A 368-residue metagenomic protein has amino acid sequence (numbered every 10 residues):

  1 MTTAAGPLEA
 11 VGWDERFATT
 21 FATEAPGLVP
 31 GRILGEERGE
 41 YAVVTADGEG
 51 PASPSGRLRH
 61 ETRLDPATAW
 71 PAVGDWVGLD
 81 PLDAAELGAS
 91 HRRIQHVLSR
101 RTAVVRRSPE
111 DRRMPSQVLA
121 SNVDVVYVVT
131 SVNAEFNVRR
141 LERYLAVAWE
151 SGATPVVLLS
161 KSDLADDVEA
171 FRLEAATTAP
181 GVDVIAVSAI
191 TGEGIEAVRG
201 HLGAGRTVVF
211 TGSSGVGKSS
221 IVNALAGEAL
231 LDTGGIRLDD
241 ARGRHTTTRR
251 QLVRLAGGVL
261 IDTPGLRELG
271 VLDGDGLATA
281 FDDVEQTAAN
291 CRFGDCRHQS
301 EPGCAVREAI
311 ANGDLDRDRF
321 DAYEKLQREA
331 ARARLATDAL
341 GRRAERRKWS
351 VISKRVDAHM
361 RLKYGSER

Functional and structural regions predicted by a protein language model:
M1-E24: OB/S1-fold single-stranded nucleic-acid-binding modules and their adjacent gly/ser/pro-rich low-complexity linkers
M1-G6, G27, A46, S55-R57 (+7 more regions): Helix-rich effector regions associated with P-loop NTPase G domains
R32-E37, P81, H96: A residue-level detector for short acidic-glycine micro-motifs
G39-V43: Short aromatic-glycine-enriched beta-strand elements
V128-S131, L158-S160: Conserved beta-strand segments of the P-loop GTPase G domain that flank and frequently precede/overlap
R139-W149: Histidine-anchored nucleotide/phosphate-binding helix
T154, K161-V216: Canonical P-loop GTPase G-domain recognition
K218-G234: A conserved segment at the C-terminal end of the G1
